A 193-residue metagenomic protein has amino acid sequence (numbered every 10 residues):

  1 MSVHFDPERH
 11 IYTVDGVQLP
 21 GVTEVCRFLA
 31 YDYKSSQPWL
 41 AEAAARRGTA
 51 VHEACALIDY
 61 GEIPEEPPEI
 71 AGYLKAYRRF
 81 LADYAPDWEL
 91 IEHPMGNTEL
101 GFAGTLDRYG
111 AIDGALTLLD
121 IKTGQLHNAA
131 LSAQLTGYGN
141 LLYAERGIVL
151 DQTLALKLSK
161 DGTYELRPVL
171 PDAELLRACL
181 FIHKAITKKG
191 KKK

Functional and structural regions predicted by a protein language model:
M1, K191-K193: Glycine- and charge-rich intrinsically disordered segments
M1-A103: Metal-dependent nuclease catalytic cores that hydrolyze phosphodiester bonds in DNA/RNA, characterized by
H93-G190: Nucleic-acid nuclease catalytic cores
